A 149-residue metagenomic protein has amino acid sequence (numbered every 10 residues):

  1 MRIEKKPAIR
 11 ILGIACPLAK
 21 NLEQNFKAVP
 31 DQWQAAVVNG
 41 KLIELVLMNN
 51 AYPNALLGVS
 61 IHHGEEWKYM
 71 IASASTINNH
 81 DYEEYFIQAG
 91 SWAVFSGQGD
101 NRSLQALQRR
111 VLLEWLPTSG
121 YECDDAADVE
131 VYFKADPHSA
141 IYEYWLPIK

Functional and structural regions predicted by a protein language model:
M1-K149: A solvent-exposed interaction/effector surface
